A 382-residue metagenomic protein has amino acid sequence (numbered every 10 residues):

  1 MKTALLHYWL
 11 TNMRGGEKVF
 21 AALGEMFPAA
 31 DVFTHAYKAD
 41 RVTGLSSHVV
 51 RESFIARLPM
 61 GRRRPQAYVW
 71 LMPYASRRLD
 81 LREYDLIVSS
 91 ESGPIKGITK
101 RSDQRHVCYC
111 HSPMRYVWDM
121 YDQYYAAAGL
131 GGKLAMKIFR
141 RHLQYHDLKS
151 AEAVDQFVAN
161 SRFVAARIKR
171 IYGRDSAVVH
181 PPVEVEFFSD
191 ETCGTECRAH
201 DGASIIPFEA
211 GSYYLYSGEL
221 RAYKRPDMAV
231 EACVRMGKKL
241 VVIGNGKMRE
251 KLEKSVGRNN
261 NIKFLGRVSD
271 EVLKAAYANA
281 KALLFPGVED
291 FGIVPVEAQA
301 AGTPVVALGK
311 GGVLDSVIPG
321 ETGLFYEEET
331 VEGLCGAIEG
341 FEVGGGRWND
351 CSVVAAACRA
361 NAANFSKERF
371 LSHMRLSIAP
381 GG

Functional and structural regions predicted by a protein language model:
M26-P94: Active-site donor-binding segments of glycosyltransferases and PAPS-dependent sulfotransferases
G129-F157, A165: Membrane-proximal helix-turn-helix segments that form the acceptor-binding/catalytic region of lipid-linked
Y214, A278-D290, T303: Acidic donor-binding loop of glycosyltransferase active sites
E250-V272: Nucleotide-activated donor-binding/catalytic signature segment of Leloir-type glycosyltransferases, i.e., the conserved
A275-A280, M374: Short alpha-helical donor nucleotide-sugar binding micro-motif in glycosyltransferases
P304-L308, V317: Short hydrophobic beta-strand element within catalytic cores of glycosyltransferases and related nucleotide-activated
P319-G320, L324-V331, I338-D350: Conserved acidic donor-binding segment of nucleotide-sugar-dependent glycosyltransferases
E329, N349-A379: A charged, aromatic-enriched C-terminal amphipathic alpha-helix characteristic of glycosyltransferases across folds
